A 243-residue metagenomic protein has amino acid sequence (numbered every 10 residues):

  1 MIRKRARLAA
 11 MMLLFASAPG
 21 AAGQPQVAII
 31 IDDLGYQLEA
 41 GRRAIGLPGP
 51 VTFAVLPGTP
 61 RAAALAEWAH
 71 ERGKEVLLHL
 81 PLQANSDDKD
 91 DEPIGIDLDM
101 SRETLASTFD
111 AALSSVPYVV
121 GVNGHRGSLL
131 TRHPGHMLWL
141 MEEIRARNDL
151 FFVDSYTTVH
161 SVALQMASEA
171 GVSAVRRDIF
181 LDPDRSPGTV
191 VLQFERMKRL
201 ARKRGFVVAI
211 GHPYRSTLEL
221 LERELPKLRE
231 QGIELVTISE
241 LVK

Functional and structural regions predicted by a protein language model:
M1-A9: Bacterial N-terminal signal peptides that target proteins for export
M12-A21: Hydrophobic h-region of N-terminal signal peptides that target proteins for export in Gram-negative bacteria
G23-D90: Active-site beta->alpha N-cap acidic-glycine motif
V27-I31, V51-F53, V76-L80, V120-G124 (+5 more regions): Hydrophobic faces of well-ordered beta-strands that scaffold small-molecule active sites in alpha/beta enzyme cores
L34, F53-G58, N123-H133, R145-T158 (+1 more regions): Catalytic beta/alpha-barrel core
D91-S114, T131-H136, Q165-A201: Alpha-helical scaffold elements lining the catalytic groove of polysaccharide deacetylases
A111-L130, I210: Active-site groove signature of glycoside hydrolases
I144-D154, P213-K243: C-terminal domain-boundary segment and adjacent tail
